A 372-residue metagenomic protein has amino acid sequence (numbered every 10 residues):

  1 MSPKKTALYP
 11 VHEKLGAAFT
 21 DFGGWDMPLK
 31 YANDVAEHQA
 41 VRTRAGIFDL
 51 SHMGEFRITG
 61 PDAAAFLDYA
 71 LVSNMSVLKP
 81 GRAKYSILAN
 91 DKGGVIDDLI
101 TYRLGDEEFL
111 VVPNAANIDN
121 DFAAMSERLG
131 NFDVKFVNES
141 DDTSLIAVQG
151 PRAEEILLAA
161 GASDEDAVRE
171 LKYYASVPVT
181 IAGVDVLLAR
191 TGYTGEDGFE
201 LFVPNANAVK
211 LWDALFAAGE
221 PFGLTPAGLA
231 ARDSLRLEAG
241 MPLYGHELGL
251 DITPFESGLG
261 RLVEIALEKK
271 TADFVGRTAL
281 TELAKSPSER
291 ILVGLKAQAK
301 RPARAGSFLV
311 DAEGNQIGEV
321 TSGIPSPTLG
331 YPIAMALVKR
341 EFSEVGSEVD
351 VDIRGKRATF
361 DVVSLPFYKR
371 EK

Functional and structural regions predicted by a protein language model:
M1-G23, M27-L29, V35, L104-K372: Conserved, structured C-terminal
M1-S86, G94-I96: Acidic, proline/glycine-enriched N-terminal capping motif
P61-V95, A153-V184: Internal amphipathic helical hairpin motif
N74-R128: Well-ordered mid-protein domain cores that form the structural environment of catalytic cofactors
